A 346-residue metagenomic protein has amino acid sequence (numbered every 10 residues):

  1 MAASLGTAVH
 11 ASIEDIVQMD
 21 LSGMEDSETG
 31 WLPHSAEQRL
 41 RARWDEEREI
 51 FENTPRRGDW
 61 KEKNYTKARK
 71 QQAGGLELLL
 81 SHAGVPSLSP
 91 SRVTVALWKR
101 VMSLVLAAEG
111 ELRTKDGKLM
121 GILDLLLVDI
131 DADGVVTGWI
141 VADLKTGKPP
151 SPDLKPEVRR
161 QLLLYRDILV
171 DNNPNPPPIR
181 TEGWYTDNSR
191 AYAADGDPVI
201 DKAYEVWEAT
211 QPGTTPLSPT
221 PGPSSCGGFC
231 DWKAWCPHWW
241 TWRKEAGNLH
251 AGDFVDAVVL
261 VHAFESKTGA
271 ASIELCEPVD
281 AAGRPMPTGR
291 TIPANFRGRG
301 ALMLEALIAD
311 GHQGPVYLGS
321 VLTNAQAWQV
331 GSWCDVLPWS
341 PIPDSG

Functional and structural regions predicted by a protein language model:
M1-S22, W232: Nuclease catalytic cores
L5, A68, V158-Q161: Hydrophobic (often cysteine-bearing) scaffold residues that line and stabilize catalytic clefts of nucleotide/cofactor
S12-L104: A non-catalytic, helix-rich entry segment at domain boundaries
W98-E205, L302-L304: Mg2+/Mn2+-dependent nuclease catalytic core
P152-E157, I168-H250, A327-G346: Metal-dependent nuclease catalytic regions and adjoining charged, substrate-binding loops involved in nucleic-acid end
G247-V279: Structural detector for short beta-strands of small beta-barrel domains
A257-H262, G298-S340: Flexible glycine-rich surface loops and low-complexity tracts that mediate binding to linear polymers
P278-G311: Beta-strand/loop nucleic-acid-binding surfaces
